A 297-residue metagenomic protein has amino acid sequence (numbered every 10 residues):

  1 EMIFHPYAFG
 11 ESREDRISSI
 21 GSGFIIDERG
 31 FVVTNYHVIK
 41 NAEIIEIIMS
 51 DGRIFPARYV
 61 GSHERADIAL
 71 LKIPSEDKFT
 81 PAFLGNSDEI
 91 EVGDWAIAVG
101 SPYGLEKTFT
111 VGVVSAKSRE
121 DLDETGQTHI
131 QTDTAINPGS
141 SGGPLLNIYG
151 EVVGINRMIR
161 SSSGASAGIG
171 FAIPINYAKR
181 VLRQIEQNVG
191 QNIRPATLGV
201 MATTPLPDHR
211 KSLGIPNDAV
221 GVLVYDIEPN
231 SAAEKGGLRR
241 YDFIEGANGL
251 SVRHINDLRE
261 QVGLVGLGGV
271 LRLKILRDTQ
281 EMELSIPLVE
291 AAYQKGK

Functional and structural regions predicted by a protein language model:
E1, H37, W95, S101-P102 (+4 more regions): Short, surface-exposed secondary-structure boundary micro-motifs
E1-V32, K40-E46, R53-I54, S75-D77 (+4 more regions): Glycine-biased strand-turn-strand hairpin within the trypsin-fold
I3-R16, V60-A66, I73, K117-I130 (+3 more regions): Gly/Ser-enriched beta-turn/beta-hairpin loop segments
R16-I17, A42-I45, F79, V99-V113 (+5 more regions): Active-site loop architecture of trypsin-fold serine endopeptidases
S22, R58, K72, E91-D94 (+3 more regions): C-terminal recognition in membrane/secretory proteostasis and scaffolding
I26-D27, I39-K40, L84, I90 (+3 more regions): Short, well-ordered loop/turn sites that connect or cap secondary structure elements
I44-S50, A96-G100, G269-I275: Short conserved beta-strand and strand-loop elements enriched in small hydrophobics with frequent Asp/Gly
I48, R58-V60, D77-L105, N137 (+2 more regions): Active-site substrate-binding loop(s) of clan PA
